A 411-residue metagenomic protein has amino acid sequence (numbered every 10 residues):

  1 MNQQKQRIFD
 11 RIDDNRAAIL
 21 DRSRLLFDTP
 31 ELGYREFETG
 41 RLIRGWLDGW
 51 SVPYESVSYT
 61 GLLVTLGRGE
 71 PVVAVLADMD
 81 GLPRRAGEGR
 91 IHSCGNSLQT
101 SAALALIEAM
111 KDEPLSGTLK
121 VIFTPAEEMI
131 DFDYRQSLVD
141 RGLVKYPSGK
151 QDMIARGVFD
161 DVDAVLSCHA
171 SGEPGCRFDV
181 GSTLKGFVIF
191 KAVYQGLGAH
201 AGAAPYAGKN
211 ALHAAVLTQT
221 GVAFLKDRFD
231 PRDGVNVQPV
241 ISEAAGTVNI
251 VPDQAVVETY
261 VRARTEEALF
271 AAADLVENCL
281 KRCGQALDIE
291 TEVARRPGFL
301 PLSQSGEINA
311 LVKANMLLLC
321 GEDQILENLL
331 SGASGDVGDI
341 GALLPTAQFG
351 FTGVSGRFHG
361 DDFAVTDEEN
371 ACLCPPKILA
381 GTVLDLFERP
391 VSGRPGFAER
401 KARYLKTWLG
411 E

Functional and structural regions predicted by a protein language model:
N2-K120, P125: Acidic/His- and Gly-rich active-site-bordering loop/insert found across diverse amide/peptide-bond hydrolases
K5-I8, I12-I19, E36, G40 (+12 more regions): Generic structural signal for well-ordered, non-membrane alpha-helical segments in soluble metabolic enzymes
L26, V64, V75, N96 (+9 more regions): Divalent metal-coordination and catalytic microenvironments
A74-A77, K191-Q195, A347-V354: Non-cysteine beta-strand/loop elements that form the S-adenosyl-L-methionine
L82-S93, S97-L98, L104, M110 (+2 more regions): Histidine/acidic-residue-rich, glycine-tolerant segments that coordinate divalent metal ions
V216-E411: Metal-dependent amide/peptide-bond hydrolase catalytic core, centered on the "pita-bread" metallohydrolase fold
